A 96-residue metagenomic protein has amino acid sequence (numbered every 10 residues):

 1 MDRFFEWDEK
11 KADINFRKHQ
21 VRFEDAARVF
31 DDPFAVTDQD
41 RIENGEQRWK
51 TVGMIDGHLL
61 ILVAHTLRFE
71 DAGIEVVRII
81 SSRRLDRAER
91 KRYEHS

Functional and structural regions predicted by a protein language model:
M1-S96: Ribonuclease/tRNase effector modules and their secretory precursors
